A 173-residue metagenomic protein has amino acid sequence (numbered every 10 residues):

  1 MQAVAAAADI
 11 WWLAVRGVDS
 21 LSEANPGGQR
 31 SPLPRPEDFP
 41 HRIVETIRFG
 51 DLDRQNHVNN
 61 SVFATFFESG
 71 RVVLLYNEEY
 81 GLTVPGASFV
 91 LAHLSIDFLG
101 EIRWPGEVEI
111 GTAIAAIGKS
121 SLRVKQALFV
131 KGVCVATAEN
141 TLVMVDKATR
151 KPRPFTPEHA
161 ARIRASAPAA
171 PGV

Functional and structural regions predicted by a protein language model:
V4-G111, A115-V173: Terminal targeting signals and extreme-terminal segments of soluble enzymes
